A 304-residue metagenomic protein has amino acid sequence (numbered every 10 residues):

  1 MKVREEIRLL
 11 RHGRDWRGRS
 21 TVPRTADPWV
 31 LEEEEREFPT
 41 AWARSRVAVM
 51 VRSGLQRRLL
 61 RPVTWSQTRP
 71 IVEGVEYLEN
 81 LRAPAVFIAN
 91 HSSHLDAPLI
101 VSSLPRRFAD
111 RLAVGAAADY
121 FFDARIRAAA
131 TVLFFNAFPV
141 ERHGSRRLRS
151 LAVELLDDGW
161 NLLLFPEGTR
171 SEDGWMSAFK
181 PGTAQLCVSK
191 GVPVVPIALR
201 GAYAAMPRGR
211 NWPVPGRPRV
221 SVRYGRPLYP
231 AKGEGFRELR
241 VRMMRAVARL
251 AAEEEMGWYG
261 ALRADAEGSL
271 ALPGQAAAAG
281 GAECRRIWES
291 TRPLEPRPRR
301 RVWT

Functional and structural regions predicted by a protein language model:
M1-E34, P39-T40, R44, V51 (+1 more regions): Non-catalytic C-terminal accessory region of glycerolipid acyltransferases and related lyso-lipid remodeling enzymes
R44-Q67, D123-F135, P207-R217, A276: Alpha-helical membrane-targeting segments
L60-H91: Helix-to-loop junction immediately C-terminal to a conserved catalytic motif
P62-T68, P139-H143, D173-G174: Short, flexible loop segments at the rims of nucleotide/cofactor-binding pockets, characterized by
T68, D110, P218-V220: Residue-level signal for beta-strand positions within conserved beta-sheet cores that form or flank
I71-E76, I100-S102, R149-L151, R208-R210: A generic local structural motif
V72, F87, V114-G115, V222-Y224: Generic preference for hydrophobic
E79-H143: Catalytic core of membrane glycerolipid acyltransferases/transacylases, capturing the structured, soluble-facing
